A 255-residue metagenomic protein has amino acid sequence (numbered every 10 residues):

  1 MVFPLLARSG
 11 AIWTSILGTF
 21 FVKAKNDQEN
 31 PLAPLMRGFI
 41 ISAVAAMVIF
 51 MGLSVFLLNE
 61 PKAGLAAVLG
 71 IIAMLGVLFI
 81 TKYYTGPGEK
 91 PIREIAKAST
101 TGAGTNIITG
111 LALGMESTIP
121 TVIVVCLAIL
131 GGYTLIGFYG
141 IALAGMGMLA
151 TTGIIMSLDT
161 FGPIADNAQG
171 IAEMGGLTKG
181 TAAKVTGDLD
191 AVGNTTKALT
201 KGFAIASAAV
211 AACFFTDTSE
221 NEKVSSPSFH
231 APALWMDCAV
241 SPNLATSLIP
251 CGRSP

Functional and structural regions predicted by a protein language model:
M1-E222, P255: Hydrophobic packing and interface segments
S219-P255: Low-acidity, Ser/Thr- and Arg-rich intrinsically disordered low-complexity segments
